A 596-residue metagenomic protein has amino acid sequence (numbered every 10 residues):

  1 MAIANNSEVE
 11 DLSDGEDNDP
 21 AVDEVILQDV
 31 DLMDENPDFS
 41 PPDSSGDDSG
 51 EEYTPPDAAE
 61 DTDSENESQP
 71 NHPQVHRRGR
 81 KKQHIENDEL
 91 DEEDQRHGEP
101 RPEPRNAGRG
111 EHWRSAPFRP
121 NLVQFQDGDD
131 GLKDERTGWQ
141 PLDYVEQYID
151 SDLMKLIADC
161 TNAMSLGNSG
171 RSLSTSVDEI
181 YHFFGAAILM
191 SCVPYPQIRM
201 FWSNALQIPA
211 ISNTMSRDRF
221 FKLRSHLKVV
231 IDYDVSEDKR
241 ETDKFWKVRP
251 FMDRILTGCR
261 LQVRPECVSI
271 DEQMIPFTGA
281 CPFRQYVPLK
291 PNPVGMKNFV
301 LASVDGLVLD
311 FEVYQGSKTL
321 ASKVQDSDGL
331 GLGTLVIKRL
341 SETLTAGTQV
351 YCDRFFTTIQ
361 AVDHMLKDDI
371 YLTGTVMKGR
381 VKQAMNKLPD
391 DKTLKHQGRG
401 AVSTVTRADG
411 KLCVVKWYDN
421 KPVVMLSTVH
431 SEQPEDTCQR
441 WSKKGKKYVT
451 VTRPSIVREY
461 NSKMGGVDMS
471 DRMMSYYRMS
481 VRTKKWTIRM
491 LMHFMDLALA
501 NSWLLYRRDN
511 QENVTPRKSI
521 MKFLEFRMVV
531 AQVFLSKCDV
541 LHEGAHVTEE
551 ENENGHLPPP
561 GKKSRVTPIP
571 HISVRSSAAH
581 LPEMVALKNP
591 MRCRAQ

Functional and structural regions predicted by a protein language model:
A2-S45: Acidic, serine/proline-rich intrinsically disordered activation domains and adjacent regulatory IDRs of transcriptional
A4, S40-D43, D47-Q596: Acidic, contiguous segments within the catalytic cores of piggyBac-derived transposases
